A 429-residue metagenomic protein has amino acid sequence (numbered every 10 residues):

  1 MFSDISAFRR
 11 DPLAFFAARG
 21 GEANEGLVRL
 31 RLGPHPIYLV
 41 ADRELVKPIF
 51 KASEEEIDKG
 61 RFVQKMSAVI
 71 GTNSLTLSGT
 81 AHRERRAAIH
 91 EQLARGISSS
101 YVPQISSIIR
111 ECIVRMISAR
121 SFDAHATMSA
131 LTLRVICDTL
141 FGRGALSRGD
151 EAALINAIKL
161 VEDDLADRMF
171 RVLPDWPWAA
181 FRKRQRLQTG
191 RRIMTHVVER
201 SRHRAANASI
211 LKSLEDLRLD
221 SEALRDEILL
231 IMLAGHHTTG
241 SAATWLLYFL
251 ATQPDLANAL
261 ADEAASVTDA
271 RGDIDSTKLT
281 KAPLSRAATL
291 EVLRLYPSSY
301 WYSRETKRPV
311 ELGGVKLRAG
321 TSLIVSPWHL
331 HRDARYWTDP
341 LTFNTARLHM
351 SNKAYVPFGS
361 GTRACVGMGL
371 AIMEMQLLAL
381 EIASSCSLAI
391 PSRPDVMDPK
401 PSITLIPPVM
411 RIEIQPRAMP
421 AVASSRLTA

Functional and structural regions predicted by a protein language model:
M1, F249-S298, R318-T321, T342-N344 (+2 more regions): Cytochrome P450 I-helix active-site segment
M1-A18, R31, H35-P36, R43 (+8 more regions): Cytochrome P450 catalytic-domain helical core, especially the substrate-recognition surface and oxygen-activation
I5-N24, R271-G313, A334: Conserved cytochrome P450 K-helix E-x-x-R motif and the immediately C-terminal K′/meander segment
G20, I109, I113, N156-K159 (+3 more regions): Cytochrome P450 proximal C-terminal region
L75, E84, A234, D273-T277 (+7 more regions): Cytochrome P450 heme-thiolate "Cys pocket" and heme-binding signature region
R186-A242, A257, D275, A282: Conserved cytochrome P450 catalytic core segment spanning the I/J/K helices
T238-E263, M368-C386: Cytochrome P450 catalytic-core helices
P309, V325-M350: Conserved cytochrome P450 K-helix/beta-meander segment immediately N-terminal to the heme-binding cysteine loop
